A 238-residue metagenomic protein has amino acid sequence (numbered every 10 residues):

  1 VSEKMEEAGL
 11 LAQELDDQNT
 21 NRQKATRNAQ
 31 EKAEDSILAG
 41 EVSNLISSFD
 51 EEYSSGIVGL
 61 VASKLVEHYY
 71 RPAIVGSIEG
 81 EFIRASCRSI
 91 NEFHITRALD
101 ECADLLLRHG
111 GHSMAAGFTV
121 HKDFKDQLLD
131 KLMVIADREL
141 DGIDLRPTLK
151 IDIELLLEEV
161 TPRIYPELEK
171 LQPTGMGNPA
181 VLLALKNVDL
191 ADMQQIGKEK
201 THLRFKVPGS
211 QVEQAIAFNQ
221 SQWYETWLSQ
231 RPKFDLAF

Functional and structural regions predicted by a protein language model:
V1-D123: Hydrophobic helix-and-loop "lid/oligomerization" segment in the mid-to-C-terminal part of catalytic domains
K32, E51-E52, E79-E81, G117-D123 (+2 more regions): A glycine-rich phosphate-binding loop feature that marks nucleotide/adenosyl-phosphate handling sites
A39-S43, E52-S55, E67-Y69, E79-E81 (+5 more regions): Short flexible coil/turn linkers enriched for glycine and charged/polar residues that connect secondary-structure
A103-R108, V134-D141: A common structural junction motif
G110, L168, L190, R231-F238: OB-fold and OB-like beta-barrel modules that bind single-stranded nucleic acids
F124-D130, W223-Y224, Q230-A237: OB-fold single-stranded nucleic acid-binding module
L156-V207: Long, low-complexity segments enriched in small/aliphatic residues
S210-L228: Beta-strand/loop nucleic-acid-binding surfaces
